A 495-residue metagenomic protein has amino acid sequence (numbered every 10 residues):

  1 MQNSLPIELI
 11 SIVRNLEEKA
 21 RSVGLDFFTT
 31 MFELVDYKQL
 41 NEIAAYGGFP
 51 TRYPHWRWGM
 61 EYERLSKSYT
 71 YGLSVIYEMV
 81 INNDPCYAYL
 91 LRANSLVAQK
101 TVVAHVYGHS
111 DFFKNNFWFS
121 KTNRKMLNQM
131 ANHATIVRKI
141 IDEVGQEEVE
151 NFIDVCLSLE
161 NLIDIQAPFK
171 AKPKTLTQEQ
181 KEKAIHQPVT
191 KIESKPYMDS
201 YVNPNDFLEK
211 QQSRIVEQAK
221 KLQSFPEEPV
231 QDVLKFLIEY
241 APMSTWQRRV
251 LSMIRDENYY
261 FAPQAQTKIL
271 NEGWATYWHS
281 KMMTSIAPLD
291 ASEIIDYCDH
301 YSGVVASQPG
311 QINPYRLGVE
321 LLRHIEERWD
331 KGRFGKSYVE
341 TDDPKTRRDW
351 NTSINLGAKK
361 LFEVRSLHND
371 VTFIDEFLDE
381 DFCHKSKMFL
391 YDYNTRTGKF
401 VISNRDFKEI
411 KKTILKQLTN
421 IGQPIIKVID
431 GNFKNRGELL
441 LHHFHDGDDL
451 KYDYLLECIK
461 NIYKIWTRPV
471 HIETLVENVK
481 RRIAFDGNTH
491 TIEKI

Functional and structural regions predicted by a protein language model:
Q2-L5, L9, R92, F113 (+9 more regions): Fold-level signature of zinc-dependent metallopeptidase catalytic domains
I7-C86, L208-A241, I472-E473, N478-D486: Auxiliary, metal-adjacent structural segments of Zn-dependent hydrolase domains
L65, P85-V102, F261-T267: Short pre-active-site segment immediately N-terminal to the catalytic Zn-binding motif
A93, V97, A291-I495: Non-catalytic terminal regions of proteins
H105: TRNA-recognition modules of translation machinery and tRNA-sensing kinases, especially anticodon-binding
G108-E179, E272-L289, S302-G310: Post-HExxH zinc-binding segment in Zn-dependent metallohydrolases
T135-R138, D154-M243, Q247-L251, Y315-F407: Well-ordered beta-sheet/strand-loop patches within structured domains
Q218-V319, R323-H324: Long, internal scaffold/assembly segments composed of regular secondary structure
